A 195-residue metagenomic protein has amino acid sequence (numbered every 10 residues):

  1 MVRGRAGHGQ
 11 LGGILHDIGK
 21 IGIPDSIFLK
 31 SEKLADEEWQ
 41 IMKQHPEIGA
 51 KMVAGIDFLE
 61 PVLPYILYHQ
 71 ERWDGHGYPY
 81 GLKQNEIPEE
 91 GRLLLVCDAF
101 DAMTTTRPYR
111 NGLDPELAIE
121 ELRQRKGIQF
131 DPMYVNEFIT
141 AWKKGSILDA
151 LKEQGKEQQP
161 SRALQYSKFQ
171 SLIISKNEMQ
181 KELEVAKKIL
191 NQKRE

Functional and structural regions predicted by a protein language model:
M1-Q192: Metal-dependent catalytic cores of enzymes that make or break cyclic nucleotides and related phosphoester linkages
